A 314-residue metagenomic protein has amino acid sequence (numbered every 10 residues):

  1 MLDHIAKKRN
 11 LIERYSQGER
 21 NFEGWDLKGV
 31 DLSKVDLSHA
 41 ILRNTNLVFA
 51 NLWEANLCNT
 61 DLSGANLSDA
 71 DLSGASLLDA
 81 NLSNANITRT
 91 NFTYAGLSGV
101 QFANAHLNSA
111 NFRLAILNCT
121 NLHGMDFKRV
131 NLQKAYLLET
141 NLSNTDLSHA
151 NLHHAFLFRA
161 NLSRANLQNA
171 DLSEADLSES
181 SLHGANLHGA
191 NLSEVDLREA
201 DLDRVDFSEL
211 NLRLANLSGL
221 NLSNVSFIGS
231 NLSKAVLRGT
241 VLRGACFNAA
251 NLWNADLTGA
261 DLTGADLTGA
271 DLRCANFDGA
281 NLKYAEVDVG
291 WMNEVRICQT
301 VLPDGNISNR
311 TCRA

Functional and structural regions predicted by a protein language model:
D3-A314: Tandem repeat scaffolds
